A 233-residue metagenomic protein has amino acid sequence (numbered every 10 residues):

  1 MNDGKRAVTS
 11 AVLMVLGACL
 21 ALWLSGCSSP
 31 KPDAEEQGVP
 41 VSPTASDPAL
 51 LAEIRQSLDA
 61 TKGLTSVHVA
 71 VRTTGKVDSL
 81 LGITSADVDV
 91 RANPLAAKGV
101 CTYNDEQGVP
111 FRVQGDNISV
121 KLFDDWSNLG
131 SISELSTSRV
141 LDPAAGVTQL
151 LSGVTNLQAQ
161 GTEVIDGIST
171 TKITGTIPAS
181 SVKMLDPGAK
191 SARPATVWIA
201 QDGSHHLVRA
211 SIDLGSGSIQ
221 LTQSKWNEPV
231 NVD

Functional and structural regions predicted by a protein language model:
N2-D87, D233: N-terminal leader/targeting segments and the immediate start of mature chains
Q56-D59, S85-P94, G99, A195-Q201 (+1 more regions): Extended lipid/amphipathic-ligand handling interfaces
L64-A70, N93-V100, G167-T174, S204-A210: Short, hydrophobic/aromatic-rich segments at coil-to-beta transitions
V71-K76, V100-N104, K121-F123, S211-G215: Beta-turn initiation residues at beta-strand->coil junctions
L81-S85, G108-P110, A192-P194, S218-Q220: Short, mixed charged/polar active-site loops that provide acid/base catalysis or chelate metal/phosphate cofactors
D89-G146, Q220: An acidic-aromatic
L122-S169, T174-T176, S180, M184: Flexible, processing/modification-adjacent segments and terminal tails in exported/periplasmic/extracellular proteins
T171-D233: Gly/Pro-enriched, hydrophobic low-complexity segments that function as extracytoplasmic propeptides/linkers
